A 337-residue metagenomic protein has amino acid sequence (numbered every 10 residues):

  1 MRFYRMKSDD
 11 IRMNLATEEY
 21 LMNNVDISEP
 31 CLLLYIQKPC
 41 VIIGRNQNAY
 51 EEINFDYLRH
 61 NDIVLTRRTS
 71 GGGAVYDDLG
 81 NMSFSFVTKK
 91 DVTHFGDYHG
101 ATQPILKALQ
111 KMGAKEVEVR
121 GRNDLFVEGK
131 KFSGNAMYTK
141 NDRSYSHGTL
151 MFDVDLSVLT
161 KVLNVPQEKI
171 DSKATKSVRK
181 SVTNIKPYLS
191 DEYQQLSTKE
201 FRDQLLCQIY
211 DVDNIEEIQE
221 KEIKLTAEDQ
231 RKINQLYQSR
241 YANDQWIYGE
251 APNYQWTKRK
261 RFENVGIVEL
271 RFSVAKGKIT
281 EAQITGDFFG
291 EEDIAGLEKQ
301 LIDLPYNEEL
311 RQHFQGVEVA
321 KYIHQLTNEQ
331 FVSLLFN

Functional and structural regions predicted by a protein language model:
M1-G96: N-terminal lobe of the biotin/lipoate ligase/transferase fold
N81-R122: Contiguous, small/hydrophobic- and glycine-enriched helical/loop subdomains that border and often "cap" functional
T88-H94, P187-Q195, G286-G290: A generic structural motif
I105, M112, N141-Y248, A295-N337: Long, positively charged amphipathic alpha-helical accessory segments at protein N-termini or as interdomain linkers
V119-G134, K224-N234: Beta-rich nucleic-acid/ligand-interaction surfaces
A136-M137, L150, K260, V268-G286: Short beta-strand elements
A227-A275: Structured beta-strand/loop patches that form or line metal/cofactor-binding pockets in enzymes
E281-K299: A C-terminal functional module that forms or caps the active site or interfaces directly with catalytic machinery
